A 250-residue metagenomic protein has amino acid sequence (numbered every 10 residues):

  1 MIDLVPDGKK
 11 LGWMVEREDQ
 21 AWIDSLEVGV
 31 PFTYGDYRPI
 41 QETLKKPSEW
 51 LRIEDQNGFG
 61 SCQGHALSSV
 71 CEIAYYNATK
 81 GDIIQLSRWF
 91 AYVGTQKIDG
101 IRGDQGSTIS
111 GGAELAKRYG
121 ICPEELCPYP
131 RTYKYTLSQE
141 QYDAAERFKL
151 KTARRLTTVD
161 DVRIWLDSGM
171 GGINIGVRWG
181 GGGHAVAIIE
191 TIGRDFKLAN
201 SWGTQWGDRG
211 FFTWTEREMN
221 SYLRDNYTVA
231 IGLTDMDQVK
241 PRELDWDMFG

Functional and structural regions predicted by a protein language model:
M1-S25, E49, G58, H65-E72 (+2 more regions): Cell-wall polysaccharide-cleaving catalytic domain and substrate-binding groove, primarily in peptidoglycan/chitin
M1-T43, P241-G250: N-terminal zymogen propeptides
I2-G8, S68-E72, Q96-G250: Predominantly the structural core of cysteine protease catalytic domains
E16-Q20, L51, S61, L137-Q141 (+1 more regions): Short, structured coil/loop segments at alpha-helix boundaries
R17-Y37, C71-G81, P123-Y129: Phosphate-binding glycine-rich loops and adjacent basic patches that engage nucleotide phosphates, nucleic-acid
D36-P39, H65, R154-T157: Long, low-complexity N-terminal extensions
K45-W89, D104-R118: Active-site-adjacent structural elements in enzyme catalytic domains
I83-T95, K197-N200: Beta-strand segments within the central parallel beta-sheet cores of soluble alpha/beta enzyme folds
